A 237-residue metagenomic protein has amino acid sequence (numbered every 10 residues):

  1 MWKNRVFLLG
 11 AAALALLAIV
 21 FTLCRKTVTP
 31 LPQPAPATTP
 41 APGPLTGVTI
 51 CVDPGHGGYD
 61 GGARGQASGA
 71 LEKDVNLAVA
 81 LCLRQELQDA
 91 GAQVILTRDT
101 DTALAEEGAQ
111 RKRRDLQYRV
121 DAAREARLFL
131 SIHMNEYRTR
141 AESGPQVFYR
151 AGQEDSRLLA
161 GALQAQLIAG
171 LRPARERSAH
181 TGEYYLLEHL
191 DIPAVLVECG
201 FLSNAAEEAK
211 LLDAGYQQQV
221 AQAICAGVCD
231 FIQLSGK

Functional and structural regions predicted by a protein language model:
M1-V6: Positively charged n-region of N-terminal signal peptides that target proteins for export
L8-C24: Hydrophobic membrane-insertion alpha-helices, especially the h-region of bacterial N-terminal signal peptides
P30-I50, H56-L159: Catalytic-core regions of hydrolytic enzymes
D53-P54, C199: Hydrophobic/aromatic residues positioned on beta-strands within the core alpha/beta folds
N76, S156, A160, D213 (+1 more regions): Short, charged, low-complexity patches
S131, R138, R175-K237: Active-site-adjacent mobile loop/cap segments within catalytic or ligand-binding domains
S156-H180: Active-site-adjacent substrate-binding region of metalloamidase/peptidase-like peptide-processing proteins
